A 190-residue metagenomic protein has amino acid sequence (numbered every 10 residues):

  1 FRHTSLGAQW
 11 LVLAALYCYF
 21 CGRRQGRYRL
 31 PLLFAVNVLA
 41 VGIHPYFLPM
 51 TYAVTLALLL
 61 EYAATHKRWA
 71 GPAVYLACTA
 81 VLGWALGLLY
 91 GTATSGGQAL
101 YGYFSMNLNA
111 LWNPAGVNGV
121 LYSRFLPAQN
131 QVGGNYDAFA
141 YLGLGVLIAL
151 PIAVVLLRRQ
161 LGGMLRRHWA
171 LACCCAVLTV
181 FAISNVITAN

Functional and structural regions predicted by a protein language model:
F1-G7: Short acidic/glycine- and proline-prone juxtamembrane loop motifs at membrane-interface regions of multi-pass membrane
H3, P31, A35-L58, A85-L88: Transmembrane helices and adjacent periplasmic/lumenal helix-loop junctions of polyprenol-phosphate-dependent
L13-P31: Membrane-interface transmembrane helices that cradle and orient dolichyl/undecaprenyl
Y19, P49-C78, A153-M164: Perimembrane helix-loop-helix junctions
Q25-L32, K67-W69, R166-R167: Membrane-helix interface segments
Y62, H66-L89, G102-N107, H168-L178: Hydrophobic alpha-helical membrane-interfacial segments at the cytosolic entry of transmembrane helices
L82-L156: Periplasmic/ER-lumenal interhelical loops and adjacent helix-loop junctions in multi-pass membrane proteins
L142-V180: Hydrophobic, aromatic-rich transmembrane alpha-helices and their immediate juxtamembrane boundary segments
